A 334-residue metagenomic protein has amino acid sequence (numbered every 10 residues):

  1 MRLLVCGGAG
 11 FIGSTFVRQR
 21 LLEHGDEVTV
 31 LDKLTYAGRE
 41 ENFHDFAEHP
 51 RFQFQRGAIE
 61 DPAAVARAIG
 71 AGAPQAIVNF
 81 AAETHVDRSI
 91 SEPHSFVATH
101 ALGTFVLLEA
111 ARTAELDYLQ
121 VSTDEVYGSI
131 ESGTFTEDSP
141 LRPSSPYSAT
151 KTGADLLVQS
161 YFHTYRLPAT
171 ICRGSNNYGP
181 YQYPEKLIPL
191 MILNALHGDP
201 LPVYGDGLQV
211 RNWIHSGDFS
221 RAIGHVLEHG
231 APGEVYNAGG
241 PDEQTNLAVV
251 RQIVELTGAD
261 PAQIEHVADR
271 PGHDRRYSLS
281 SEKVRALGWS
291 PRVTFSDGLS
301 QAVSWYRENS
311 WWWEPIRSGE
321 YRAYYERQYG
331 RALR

Functional and structural regions predicted by a protein language model:
M1-N177, Q301, N309, I316-R334: N-terminal Rossmann-like NAD(P)+-binding domain of SDR-like oxidoreductases, especially those catalyzing
F46, G133, P184-I192: A glycine/serine/threonine-rich, flexible loop-to-helix segment that serves as the NAD(P) cofactor-binding "lid"
G57, P189, A195-R334: C-terminal substrate-binding subdomain of Rossmann-fold SDR/epimerase-dehydratase oxidoreductases
A64, H85, S95, L102 (+5 more regions): Residue-level recognition of oxygen-bearing side chains
P93, C172, P184-E185, G230: Active-site loop immediately N-terminal to the catalytic Tyr-X3-Lys motif of short-chain dehydrogenase/reductase
S129-E131, P180-Y181, K186, K283: Short beta-loop-alpha junction of Rossmann-like oxidoreductase domains
P143-T150, G174, P180, P184-I188 (+1 more regions): The catalytic Tyr-centered alpha-helix of NAD(P)H-dependent dehydrogenases
G153, L157, Y161, M191 (+2 more regions): Hydrophobic alpha-helix immediately C-terminal to the catalytic Tyr-X-X-X-Lys motif of short-chain
